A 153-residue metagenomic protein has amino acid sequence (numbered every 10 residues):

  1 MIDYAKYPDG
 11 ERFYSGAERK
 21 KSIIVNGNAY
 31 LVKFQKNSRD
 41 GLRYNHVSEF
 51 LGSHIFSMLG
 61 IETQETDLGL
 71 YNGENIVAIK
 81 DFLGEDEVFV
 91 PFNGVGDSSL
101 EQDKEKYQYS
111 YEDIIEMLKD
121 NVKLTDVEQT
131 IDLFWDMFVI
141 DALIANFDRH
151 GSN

Functional and structural regions predicted by a protein language model:
M1-E101: Conserved ATP-binding subdomain of kinase catalytic cores across diverse folds
S48, N75, Y107-S110, I114 (+1 more regions): Alpha-helical structural motif
L83-N121, F134: Internal, well-ordered alpha/beta segment that forms a basic, Gly-enriched binding/recognition surface
D113-N153: Conserved kinase catalytic-core segment
